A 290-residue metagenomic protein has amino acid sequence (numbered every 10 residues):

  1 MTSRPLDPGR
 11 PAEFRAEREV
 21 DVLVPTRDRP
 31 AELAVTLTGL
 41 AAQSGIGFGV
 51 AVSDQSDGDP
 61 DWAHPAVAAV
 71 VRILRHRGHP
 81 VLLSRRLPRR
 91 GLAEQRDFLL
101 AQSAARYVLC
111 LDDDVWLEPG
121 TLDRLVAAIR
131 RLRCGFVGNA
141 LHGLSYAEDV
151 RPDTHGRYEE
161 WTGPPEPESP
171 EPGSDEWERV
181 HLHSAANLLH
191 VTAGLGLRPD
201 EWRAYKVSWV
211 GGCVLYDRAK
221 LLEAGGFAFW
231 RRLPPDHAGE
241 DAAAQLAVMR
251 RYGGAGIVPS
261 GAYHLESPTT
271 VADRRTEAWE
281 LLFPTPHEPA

Functional and structural regions predicted by a protein language model:
M1-A42: N-proximal low-complexity "stem/linker" segments adjacent to membrane-targeting elements
T2-S3, V35, L197-A290: C-terminal catalytic/acceptor-binding lobe
G39-S84: Acidic donor-binding segment of Leloir-type glycosyltransferases
R86-S103: Glycine-rich, basic loop-to-helix element that forms the pyrophosphate-binding segment of sugar-nucleotide handling
A93, S169-V191, G196-Y216: A recurrent flexible, glycine/aromatic-enriched loop bordering the glycosyltransferase active site that acts as
V108: Short aromatic/hydrophobic "clamp" motif used to bind/position activated sugar donors
D112-W116: The conserved acidic donor/metal-binding loop of glycosyltransferases
G120-H181: Conserved donor NDP-sugar-binding/catalytic core segment of glycosyltransferases
